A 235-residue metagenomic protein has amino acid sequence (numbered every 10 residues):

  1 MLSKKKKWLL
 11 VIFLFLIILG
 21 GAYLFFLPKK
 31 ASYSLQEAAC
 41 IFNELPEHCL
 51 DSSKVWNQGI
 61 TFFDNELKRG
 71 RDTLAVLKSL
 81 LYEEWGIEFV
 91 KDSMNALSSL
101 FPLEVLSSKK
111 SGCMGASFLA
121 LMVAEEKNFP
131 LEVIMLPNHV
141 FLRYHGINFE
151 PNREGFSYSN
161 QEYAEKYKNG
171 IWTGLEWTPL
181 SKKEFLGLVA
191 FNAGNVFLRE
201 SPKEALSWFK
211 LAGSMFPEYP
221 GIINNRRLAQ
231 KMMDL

Functional and structural regions predicted by a protein language model:
M1-K5: Short, Lys/Arg-rich N-terminal segment immediately upstream of the first membrane anchor
K6-L235: A structural boundary/capping signal
